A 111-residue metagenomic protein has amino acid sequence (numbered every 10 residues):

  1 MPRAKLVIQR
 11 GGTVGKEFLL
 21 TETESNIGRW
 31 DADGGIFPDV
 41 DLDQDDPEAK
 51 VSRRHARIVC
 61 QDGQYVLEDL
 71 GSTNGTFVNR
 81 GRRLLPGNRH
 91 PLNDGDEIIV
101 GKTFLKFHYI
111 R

Functional and structural regions predicted by a protein language model:
M1-A49, P91, Y109-R111: Intrinsically disordered, low-complexity acidic Ser/Thr-rich regulatory segments
R10, C60, V100-K102: Conserved "cap/hinge" positions at secondary-structure junctions
R10-G12, D62, R82: Solvent-exposed strand-loop boundary residues in beta-sheet-rich modules
I27, G71, F77-R111: C-terminal boundary/linker segments immediately following FHA domains
D33-G35, T73-T76: Short, surface-exposed beta-strand-loop junctions and turns on beta-sheet-rich folds
S52-R54: Short, solvent-exposed loop/turn segments enriched in Ser/Thr/Gly
A56-I58: Buried hydrophobic-core signal for structured, non-transmembrane domains
C60-D69: Short beta-strand/loop turn elements enriched in aromatics
